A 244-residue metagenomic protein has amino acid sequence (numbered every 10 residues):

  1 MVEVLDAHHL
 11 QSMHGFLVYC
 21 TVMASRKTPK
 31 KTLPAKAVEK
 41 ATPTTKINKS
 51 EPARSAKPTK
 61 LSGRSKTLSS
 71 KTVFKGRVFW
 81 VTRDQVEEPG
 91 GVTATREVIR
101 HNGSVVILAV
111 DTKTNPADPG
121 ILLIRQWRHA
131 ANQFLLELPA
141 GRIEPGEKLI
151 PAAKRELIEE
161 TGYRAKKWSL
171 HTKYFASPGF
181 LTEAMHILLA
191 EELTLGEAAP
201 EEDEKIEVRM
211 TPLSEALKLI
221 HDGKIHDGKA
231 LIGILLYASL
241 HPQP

Functional and structural regions predicted by a protein language model:
V2-Q11: Extreme N-terminal basic, low-complexity initiation segments that serve as generic localization/processing leaders
Q11, F16, C20-K57: Polybasic, lysine-enriched low-complexity intrinsically disordered terminal tails
K46-K75: Extreme N-terminal tail/first-helix region
R54, L61-R64, R96-I99, D111 (+2 more regions): Conserved Nudix-box catalytic region and its N-terminal flanking loop in Nudix hydrolases and closely related
S69-L108: Acidic, metal-coordinating catalytic segment for phosphate/diphosphate chemistry, firing primarily on the Nudix
W80-D84, G120, F134, A184-H186: Short beta-strand micro-motifs in enzyme catalytic cores
A94, V105-V106, R142-G228: Unchanged
